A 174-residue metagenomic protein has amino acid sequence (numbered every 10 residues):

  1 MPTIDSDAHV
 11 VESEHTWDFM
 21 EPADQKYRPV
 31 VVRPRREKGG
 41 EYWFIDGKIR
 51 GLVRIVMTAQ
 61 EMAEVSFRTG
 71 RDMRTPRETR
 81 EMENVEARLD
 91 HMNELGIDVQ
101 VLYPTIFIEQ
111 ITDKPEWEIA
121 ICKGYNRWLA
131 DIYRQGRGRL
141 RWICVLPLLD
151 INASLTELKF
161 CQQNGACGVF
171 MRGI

Functional and structural regions predicted by a protein language model:
M1-I174: Helix-coil boundary/capping segments in enzymes
